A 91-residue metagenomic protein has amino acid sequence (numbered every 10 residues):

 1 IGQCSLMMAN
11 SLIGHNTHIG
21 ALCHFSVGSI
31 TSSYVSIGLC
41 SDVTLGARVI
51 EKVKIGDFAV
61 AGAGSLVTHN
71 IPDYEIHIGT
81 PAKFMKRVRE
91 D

Functional and structural regions predicted by a protein language model:
I1-I78, A82-M85: Structural signal for interior beta-strand "rungs" in well-ordered beta-sheet cores of soluble enzyme domains
R87-D91: Generic C-terminal helix-cap and adjacent flexible tail
